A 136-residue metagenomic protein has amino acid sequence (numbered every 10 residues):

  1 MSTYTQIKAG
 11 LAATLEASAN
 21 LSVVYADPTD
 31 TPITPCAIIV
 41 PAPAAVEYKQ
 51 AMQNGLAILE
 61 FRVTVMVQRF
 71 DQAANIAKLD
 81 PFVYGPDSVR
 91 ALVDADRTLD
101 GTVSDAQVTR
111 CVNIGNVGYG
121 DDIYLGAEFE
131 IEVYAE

Functional and structural regions predicted by a protein language model:
M1-T31, P43-E136: Charged, amphipathic alpha-helical segments and their flanking helix caps
P35-P43: A short, hydrophobic beta-strand-centered structural micro-motif
